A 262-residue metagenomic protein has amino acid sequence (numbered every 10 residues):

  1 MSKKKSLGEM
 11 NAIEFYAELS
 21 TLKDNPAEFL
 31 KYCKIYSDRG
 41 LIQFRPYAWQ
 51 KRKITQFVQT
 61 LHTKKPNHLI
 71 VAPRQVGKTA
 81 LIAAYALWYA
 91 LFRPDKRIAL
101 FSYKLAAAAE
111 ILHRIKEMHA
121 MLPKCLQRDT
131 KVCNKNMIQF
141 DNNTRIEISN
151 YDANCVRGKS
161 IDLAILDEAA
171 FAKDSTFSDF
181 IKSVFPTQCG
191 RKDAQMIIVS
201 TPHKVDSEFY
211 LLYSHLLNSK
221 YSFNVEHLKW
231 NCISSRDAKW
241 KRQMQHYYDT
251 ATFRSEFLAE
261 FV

Functional and structural regions predicted by a protein language model:
S2-V262: Phosphate/NTP-binding elements of NTP-utilizing enzymes
